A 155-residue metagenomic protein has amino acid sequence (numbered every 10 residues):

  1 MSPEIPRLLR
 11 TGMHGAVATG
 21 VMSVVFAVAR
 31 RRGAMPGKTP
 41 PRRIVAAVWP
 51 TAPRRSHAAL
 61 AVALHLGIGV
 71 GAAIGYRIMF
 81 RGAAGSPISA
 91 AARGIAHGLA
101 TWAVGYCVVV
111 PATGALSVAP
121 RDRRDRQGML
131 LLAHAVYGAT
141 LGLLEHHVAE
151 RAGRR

Functional and structural regions predicted by a protein language model:
M1-R155: Short amphipathic, positively biased membrane-proximal segments that drive organelle/inner-membrane targeting
